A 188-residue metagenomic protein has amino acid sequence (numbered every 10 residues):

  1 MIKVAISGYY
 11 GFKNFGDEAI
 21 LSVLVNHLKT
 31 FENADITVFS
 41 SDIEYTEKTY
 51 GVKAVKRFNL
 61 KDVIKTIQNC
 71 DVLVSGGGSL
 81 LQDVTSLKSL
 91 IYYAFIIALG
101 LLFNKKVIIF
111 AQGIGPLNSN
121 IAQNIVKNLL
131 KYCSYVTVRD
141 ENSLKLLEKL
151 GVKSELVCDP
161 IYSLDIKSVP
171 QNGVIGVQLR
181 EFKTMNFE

Functional and structural regions predicted by a protein language model:
M1-E188: Active-site anion-handling motifs in enzyme catalytic cores
